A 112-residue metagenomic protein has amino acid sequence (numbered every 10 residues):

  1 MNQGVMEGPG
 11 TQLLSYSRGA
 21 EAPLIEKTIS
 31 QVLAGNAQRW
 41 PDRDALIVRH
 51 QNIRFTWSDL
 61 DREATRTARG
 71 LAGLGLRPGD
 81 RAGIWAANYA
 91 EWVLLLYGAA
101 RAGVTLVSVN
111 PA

Functional and structural regions predicted by a protein language model:
N2-E7, P23-A45, R62: A short N-terminal helical cap/helix-turn-helix that marks the beginning of AMP-binding/adenylate-forming
G10-A20: Short, contiguous pre-domain boundary segments
R18-G19, Q51, V104: A broad detector of the eukaryotic-type serine/threonine protein kinase catalytic domain
G19-P23, K27, R54, S58: Charge-dense, low-complexity intrinsically disordered segments
A34-A37, R54, L94, R101: Secondary-structure boundary/capping motif
D42-Y97: Conserved AMP-binding/adenylate-forming core of the ANL superfamily
Y97-V107: Short hydrophobic alpha-helices that are characteristic scaffold elements of the AMP-binding
V109-P111: Short beta->alpha connector loops at strand-helix junctions that form conserved, small/polar/Pro-enriched
